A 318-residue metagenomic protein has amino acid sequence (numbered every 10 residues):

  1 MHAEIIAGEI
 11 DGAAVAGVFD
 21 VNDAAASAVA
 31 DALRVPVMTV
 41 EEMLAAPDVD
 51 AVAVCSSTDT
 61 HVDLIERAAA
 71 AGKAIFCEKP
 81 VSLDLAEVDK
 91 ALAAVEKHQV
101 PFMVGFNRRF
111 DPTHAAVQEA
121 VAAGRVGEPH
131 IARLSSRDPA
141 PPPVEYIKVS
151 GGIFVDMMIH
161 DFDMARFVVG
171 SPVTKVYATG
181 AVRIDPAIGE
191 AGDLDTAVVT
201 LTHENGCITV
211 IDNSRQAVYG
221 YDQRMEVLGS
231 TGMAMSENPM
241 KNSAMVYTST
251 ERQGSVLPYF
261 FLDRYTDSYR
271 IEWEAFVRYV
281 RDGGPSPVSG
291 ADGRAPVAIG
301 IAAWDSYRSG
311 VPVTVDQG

Functional and structural regions predicted by a protein language model:
M1-A32: N-terminal Rossmann-like dinucleotide-binding module
H2, V35-A94: Beta-loop-alpha module in the N-terminal Rossmann-like domain of NAD(P)-dependent dehydrogenases, especially those
T39, F76-C77, F102-V104, R133 (+2 more regions): Hydrophobic residues in well-ordered beta-strands that form the structural core
A51-V54, D89, R278-G318: C-terminal helix-rich "cap/oligomerization" subdomain common to oxidoreductases
D59, S82-P143: A contiguous active-site-proximal alpha/beta segment in oxidoreductase catalytic domains
V144-I208, S214-Y219, A291: Rossmann-like dinucleotide-binding domain that binds NAD(P)(H)
V182, G189-E190, H203-I271: NAD(P)-dinucleotide binding in Rossmann-like oxidoreductases
